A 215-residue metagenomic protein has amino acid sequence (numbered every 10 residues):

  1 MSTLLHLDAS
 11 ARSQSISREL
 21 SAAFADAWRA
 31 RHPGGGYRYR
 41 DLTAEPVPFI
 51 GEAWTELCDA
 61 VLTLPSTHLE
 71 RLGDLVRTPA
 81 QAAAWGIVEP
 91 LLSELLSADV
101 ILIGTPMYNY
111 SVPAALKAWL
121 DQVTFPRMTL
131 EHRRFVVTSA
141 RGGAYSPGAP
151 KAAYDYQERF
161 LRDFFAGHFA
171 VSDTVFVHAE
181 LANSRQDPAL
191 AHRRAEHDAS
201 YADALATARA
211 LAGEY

Functional and structural regions predicted by a protein language model:
M1-I101, Y110-D121, A206-E214: N-terminal beta1-alpha1-beta2 submodule of the flavodoxin-like/Rossmannoid cofactor-binding fold
H6, I103, F135-S139, F176: Structural beta-sheet core signal
P33-G35, L130-R134: A short helix->loop->beta-strand "cap" motif at the edges of active sites that frequently abuts
M107, G148-A152: Short, solvent-exposed loop/turn segments at secondary-structure boundaries
Y110, L116-A118, F125-T129, R194-A204: Acidic/histidine-enriched, beta-strand-rich ligand/metal-binding domains
Y110-V112, A144-P147: Short, solvent-exposed loop/turn segments at secondary-structure junctions
M128-H132, H168-A170: Short, conserved loop/helix-junction motifs that constitute active-site signature segments in enzyme catalytic cores
K151-D155, L161-Y215: Glycine-rich phosphate/pyrophosphate-binding loop and the adjoining helix
